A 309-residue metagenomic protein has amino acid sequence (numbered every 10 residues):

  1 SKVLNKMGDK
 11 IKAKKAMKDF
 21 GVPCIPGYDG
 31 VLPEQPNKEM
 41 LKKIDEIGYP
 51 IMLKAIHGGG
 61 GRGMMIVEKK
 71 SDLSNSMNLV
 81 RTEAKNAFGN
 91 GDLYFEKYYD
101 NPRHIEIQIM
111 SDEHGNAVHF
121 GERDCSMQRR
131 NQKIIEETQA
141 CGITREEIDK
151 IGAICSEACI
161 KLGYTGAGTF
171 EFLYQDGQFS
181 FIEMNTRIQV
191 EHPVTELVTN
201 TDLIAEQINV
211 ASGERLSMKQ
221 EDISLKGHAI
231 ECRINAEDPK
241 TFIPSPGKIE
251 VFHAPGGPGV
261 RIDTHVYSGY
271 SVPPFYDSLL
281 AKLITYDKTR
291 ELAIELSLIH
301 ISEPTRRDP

Functional and structural regions predicted by a protein language model:
S1-F170, Y174-Q189: N-terminal beta-alpha lobe that positions the nucleotide/phosphoryl donor in ATP/NTP-coupled carboxylate activation
S74-M77, G152, I204, I294-L298: Hydrophobic face of alpha-helices
E136, E231-I234, L279-T285: Short, hydrophobic beta-strand segments
I143-G177, N185-P239, S302: Active-site "cap" helix and flanking loop/linker of ATP-utilizing ligase/carboxylase catalytic domains
V210-L216, E250, T264-S268, I284: Adenylate-forming
E221-Y276: Glycine-rich active-site loop/lid that clamps phosphate-bearing ligands
Y276-L283, K288-T289, L296-S297: Mobile "lid/hinge" segments at catalytic clefts and subdomain interfaces of large enzymes
I299-P309: Single conserved hydrophobic/aromatic residue that forms the stacking wall/gate of nucleotide- or nucleobase-binding
